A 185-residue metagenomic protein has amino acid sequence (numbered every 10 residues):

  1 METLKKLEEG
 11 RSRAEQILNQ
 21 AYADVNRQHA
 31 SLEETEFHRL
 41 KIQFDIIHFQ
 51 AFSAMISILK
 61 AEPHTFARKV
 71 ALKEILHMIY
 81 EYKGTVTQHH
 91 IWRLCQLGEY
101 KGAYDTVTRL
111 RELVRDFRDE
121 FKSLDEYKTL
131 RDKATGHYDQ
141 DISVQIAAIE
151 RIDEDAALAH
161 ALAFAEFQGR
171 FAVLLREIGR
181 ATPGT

Functional and structural regions predicted by a protein language model:
M1-E126, I146-T185: Amphipathic alpha-helical interface segments
T129-G136: Long, charged low-complexity segments
D139: Carbohydrate-active enzymes and regulators
